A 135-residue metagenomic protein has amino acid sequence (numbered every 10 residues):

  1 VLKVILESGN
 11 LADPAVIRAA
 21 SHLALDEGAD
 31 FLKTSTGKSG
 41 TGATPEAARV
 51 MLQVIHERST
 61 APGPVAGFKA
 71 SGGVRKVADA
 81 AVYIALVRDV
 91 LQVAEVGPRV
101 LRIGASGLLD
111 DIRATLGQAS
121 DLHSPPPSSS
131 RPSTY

Functional and structural regions predicted by a protein language model:
V1-F68, R75-S106, A114-Y135: Alpha/beta enzyme core
D111: N-terminal beta-loop-helix "entrance" segment that forms/cooperates in small-molecule cofactor or anionic ligand
